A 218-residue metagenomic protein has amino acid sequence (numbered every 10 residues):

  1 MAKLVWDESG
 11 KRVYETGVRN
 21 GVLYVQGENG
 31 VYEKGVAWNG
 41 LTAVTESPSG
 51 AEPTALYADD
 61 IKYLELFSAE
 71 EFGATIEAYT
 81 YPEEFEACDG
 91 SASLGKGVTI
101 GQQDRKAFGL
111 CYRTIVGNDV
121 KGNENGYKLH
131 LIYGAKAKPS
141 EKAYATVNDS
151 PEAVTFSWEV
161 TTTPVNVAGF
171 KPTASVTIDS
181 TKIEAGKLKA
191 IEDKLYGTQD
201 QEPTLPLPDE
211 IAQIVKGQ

Functional and structural regions predicted by a protein language model:
M1-E46: Polar/acidic, low-complexity leader/linker segments enriched in S/T/G and N/D
E15-V25, G35, G109-R113, Y127-Y133 (+1 more regions): Ordered hydrophobic segments in well-structured contexts
A43-G50, I132: Membrane-targeting and insertion segments and their boundary/processing signals
V44-S47, C88, S140, T181: Surface-exposed loop/turn and secondary-structure junction residues enriched for glycine/proline
E46-P48, L56-Y57, I61-F85, S150-V165: Oligomerization/assembly interface segments of phage tail-like spikes and tubes
K62-S140: Structured, beta-strand-rich domain cores that present glycine/charged loop surfaces used to bind extended ligands
P139-K142, T146-Q218: Mixed-charge, glycine-accented linear interaction segment located at domain edges/termini
